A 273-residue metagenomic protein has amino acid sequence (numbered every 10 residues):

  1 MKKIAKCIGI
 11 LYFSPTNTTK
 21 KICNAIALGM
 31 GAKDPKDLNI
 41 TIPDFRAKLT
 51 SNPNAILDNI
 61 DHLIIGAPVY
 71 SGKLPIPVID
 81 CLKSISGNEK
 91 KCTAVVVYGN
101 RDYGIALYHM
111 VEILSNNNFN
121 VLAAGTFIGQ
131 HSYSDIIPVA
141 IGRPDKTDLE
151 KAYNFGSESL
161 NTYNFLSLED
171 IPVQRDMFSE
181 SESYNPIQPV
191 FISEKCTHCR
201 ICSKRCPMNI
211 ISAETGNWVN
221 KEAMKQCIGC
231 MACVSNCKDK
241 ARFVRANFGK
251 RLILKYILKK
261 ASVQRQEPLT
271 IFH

Functional and structural regions predicted by a protein language model:
M1-I8, S14-F45, N52-P186, R245-H273: FMN-binding flavodoxin-like domain, especially the glycine-rich phosphate-binding loop
L11-Y12, H198, G229: Conserved SAM-binding loop
P68, I187, V219, Q226-I228 (+1 more regions): Generic detector of bulky aromatic hydrophobic side chains
D102-Y103, K195, Q226: Charged, low-complexity surface patches
F191-I192, T197, I201-K221, A232-G249: Iron-sulfur cluster-binding cysteine motifs and their immediate structural context in ferredoxin-like electron-transfer
K221-K238, L252-P268: Short microdomains enriched in Cys/His and/or Lys/Arg
